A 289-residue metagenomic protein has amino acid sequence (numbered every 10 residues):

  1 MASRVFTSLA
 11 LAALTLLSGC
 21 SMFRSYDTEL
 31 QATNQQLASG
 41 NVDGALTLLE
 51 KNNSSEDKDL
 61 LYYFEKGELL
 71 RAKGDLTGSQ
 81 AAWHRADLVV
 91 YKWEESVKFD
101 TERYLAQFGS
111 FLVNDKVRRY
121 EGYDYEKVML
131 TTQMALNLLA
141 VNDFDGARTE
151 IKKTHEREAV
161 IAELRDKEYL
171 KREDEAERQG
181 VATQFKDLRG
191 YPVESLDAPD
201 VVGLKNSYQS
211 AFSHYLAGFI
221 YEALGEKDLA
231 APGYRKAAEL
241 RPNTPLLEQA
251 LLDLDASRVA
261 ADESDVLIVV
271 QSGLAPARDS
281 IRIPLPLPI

Functional and structural regions predicted by a protein language model:
L17-G19: C-terminal motif of bacterial Sec signal peptides marking the signal peptidase cleavage site
S21-R24: Bacterial signal peptide processing site
R119, K127, T154-I161, E168-I289: Extracytoplasmic/secretory-pathway proteins
